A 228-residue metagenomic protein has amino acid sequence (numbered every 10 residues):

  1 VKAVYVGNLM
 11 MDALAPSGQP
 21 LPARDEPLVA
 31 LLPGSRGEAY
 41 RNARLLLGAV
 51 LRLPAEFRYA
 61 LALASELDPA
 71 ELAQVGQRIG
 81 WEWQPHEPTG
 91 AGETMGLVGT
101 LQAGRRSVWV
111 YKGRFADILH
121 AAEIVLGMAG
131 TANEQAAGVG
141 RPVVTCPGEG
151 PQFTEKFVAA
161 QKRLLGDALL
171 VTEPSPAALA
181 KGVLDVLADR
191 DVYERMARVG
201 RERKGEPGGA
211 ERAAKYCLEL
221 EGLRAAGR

Functional and structural regions predicted by a protein language model:
V1-R228: Nucleotide-activated sugar donor-binding and catalytic core shared by glycosyltransferases and related lipid-linked
